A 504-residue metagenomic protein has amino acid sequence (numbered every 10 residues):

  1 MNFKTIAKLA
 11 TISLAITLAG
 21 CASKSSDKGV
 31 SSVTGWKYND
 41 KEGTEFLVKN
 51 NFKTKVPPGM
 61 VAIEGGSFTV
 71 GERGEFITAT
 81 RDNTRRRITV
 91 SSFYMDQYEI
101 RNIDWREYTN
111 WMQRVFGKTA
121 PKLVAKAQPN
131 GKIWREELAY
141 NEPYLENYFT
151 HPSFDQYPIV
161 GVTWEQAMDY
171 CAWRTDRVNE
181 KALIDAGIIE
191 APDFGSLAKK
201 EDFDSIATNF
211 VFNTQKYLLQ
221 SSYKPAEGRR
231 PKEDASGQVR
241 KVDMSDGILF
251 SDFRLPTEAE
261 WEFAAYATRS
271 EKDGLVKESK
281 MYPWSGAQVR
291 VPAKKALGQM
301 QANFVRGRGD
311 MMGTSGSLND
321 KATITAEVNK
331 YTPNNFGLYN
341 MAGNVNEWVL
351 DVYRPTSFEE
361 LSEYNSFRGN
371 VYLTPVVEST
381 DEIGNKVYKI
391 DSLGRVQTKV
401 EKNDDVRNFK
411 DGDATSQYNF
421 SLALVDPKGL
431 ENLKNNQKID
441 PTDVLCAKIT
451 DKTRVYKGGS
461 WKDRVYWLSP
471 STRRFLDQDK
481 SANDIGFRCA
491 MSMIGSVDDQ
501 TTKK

Functional and structural regions predicted by a protein language model:
M1-A10: Bacterial N-terminal signal peptides that target proteins for export
L18-G20: C-terminal motif of bacterial Sec signal peptides marking the signal peptidase cleavage site
S25-D40, A62-I63, T69, G74 (+5 more regions): Functional-site microenvironments in short loops/helix caps that host divalent-cation chemistry
V48-N50, T80-N83, D443, R473-Q478: Short, P/G- and charge-enriched loop/turn segments at secondary-structure junctions
F52-Y140, D155-V178, G343, G486 (+1 more regions): A short glycine-rich, aromatic-capped structural motif
G59, T84-R86, N335-G337, D477-Q478: Short, surface-exposed beta-strand/loop micro-motifs that present aromatic residues
T472-F475, I485, M491-S492, S496: Catalytic loop of the DD-peptidase/beta-lactamase superfamily, centered on the K-T-G motif and neighboring
